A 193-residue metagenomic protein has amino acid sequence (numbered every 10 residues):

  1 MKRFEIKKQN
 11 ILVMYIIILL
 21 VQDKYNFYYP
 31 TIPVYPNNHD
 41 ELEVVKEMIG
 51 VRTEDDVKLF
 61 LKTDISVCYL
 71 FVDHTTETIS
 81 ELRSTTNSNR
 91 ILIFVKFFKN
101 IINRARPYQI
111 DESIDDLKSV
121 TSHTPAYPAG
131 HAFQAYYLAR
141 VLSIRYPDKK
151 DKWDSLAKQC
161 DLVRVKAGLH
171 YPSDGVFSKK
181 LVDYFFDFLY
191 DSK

Functional and structural regions predicted by a protein language model:
F4-H170, F188: Hydrophobic alpha-helical bundle signature of multipass membrane enzymes
L138, L181-V182: Active-site-flanking alpha-helical
K149-K152, F177, L181: Short acidic-hydrophobic sequence patches enriched in Asp/Glu that either
H170-S173, F177: Short acidic/histidine-rich active-site segments
D183-K193: C-terminal membrane module of polytopic membrane proteins
